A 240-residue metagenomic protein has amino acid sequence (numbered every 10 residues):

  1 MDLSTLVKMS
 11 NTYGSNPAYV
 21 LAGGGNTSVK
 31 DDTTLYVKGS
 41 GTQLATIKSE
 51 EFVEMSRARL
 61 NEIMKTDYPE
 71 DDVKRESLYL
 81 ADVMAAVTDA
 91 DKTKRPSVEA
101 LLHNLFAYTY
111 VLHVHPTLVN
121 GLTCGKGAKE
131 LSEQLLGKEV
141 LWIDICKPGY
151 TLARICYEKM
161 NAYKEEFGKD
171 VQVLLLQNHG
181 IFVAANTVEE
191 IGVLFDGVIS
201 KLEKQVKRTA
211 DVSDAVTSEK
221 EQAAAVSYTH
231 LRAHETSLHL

Functional and structural regions predicted by a protein language model:
L3-L80, L105-F106: N-terminal low-complexity or amphipathic/hydrophobic leaders
N61-T117, Y163-E166: Short HxH-centered metal-ligating active-site micro-motif
A85-K92, K138-Y150, I181-A185: Flexible, glycine/proline-enriched loop segments at strand-loop-helix junctions that form or flank small-ligand binding
K94-V98, D144-G168: Active-site glycine-rich loop that binds ribose-phosphate moieties when present
T109-K126, Q177-G180: Histidine-centered catalytic micro-motifs
T117-L152: Class I SAM-dependent methyltransferase SAM-binding "motif I" and its flanking Rossmann-like core
Y157, N161-V212: Contiguous mid-protein beta-loop-alpha structural module that forms a pocket-lining wall or clamp of enzyme active
T229-T236: Conserved small/polar residues in nucleotide/adenosyl-binding loops
